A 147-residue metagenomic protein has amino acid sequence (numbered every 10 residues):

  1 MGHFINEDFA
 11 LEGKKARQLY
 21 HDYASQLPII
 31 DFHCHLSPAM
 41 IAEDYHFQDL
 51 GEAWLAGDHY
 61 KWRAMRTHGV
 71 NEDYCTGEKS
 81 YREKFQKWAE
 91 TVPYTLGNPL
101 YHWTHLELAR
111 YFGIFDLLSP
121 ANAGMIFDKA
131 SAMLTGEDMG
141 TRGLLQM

Functional and structural regions predicted by a protein language model:
M1-M147: Metal-cofactor-binding active-site regions of metalloenzymes
